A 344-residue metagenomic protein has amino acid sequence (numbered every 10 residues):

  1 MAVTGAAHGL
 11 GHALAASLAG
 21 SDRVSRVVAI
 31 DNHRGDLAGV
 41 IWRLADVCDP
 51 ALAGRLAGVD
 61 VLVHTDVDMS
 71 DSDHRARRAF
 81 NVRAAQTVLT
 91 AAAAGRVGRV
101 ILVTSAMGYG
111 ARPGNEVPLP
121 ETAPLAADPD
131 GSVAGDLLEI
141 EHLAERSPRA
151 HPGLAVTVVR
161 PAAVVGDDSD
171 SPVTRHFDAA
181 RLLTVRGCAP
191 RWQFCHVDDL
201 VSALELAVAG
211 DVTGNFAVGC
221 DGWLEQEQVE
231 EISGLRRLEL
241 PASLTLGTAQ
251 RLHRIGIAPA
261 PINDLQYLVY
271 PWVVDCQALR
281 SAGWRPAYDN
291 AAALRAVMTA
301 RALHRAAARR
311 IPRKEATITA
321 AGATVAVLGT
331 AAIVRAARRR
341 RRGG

Functional and structural regions predicted by a protein language model:
M1-G20: N-terminal Rossmann NAD(P)H-binding glycine-rich loop of SDR-like oxidoreductase domains
W42-T87, A91: NAD(P)H-binding glycine-rich loop region in Rossmannoid oxidoreductase-like domains and their noncatalytic homologs
T87-S132: Conserved Rossmann-fold NAD(P)-dependent oxidoreductase catalytic core, especially the SDR/UDP-sugar
D128-T157: Active-site Tyr-X1-5-Lys
L138, P152-L154, V164-R175, A207-F216: Glycine/proline-rich active-site loop of Rossmann-fold NAD(P)-dependent oxidoreductases
T174-T184, A189-L224: Alpha-helical substrate-binding/gating segment
A203-I262, H304-P312, A336-G344: Mid/C-terminal beta-alpha module of Rossmann-like enzyme folds, strongest in SDR-family dehydrogenases/epimerases
D289-G344: Amphipathic terminal alpha-helices
